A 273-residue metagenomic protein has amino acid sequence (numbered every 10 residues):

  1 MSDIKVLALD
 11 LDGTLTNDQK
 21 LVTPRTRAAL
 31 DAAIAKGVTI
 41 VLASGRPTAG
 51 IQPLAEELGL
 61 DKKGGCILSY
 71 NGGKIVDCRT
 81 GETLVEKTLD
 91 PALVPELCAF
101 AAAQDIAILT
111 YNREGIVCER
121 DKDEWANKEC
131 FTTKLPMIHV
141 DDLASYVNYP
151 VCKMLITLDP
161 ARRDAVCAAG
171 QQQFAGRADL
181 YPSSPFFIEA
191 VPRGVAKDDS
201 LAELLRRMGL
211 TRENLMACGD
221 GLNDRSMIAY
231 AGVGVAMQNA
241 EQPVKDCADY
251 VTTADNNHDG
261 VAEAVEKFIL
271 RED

Functional and structural regions predicted by a protein language model:
S2-V6, T23, E189-D273: Mg2+-dependent phosphoryl-transfer enzymes with acidic/Ser/Thr/Gly-rich catalytic loops
D3-Q19: Asp-based phosphoryl-transfer active-site loop
P24-W125: Active-site phosphate-binding/coordination module
T26, I51-A55, V166, G170 (+3 more regions): Hydrophobic packing residues within well-ordered alpha-helices of enzyme cores
G37-V41, K63-G65, K153, E213-N214 (+1 more regions): Short active-site oxyanion
E57-D61, V85-E86, W125-E129, K197-D198 (+2 more regions): Short, hinge-like loop/turn segments at secondary-structure boundaries
L58, K63, N71, F174-G176 (+2 more regions): Short, structured coil segments at secondary-structure junctions
F100, Q104-C218, L222-S226, Y230: Conserved acidic, metal-coordinating active-site core of Asp-based, Mg2+-dependent phosphoryl-transfer enzymes
